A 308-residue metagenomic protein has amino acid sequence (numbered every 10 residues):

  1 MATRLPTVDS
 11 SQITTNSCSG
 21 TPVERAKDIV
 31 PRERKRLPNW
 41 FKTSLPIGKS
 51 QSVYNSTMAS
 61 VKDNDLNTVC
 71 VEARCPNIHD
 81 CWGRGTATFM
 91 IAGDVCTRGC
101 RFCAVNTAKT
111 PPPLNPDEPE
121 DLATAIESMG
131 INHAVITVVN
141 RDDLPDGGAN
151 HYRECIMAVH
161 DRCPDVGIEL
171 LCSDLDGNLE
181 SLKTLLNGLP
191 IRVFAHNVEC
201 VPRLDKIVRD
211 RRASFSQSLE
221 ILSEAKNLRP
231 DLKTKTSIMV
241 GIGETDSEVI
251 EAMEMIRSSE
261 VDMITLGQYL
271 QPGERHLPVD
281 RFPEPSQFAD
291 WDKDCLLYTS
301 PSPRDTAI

Functional and structural regions predicted by a protein language model:
M1-R98: Flexible, acidic/Gly-rich N-terminal and inter-domain linker regions that tether and position cofactor-handling modules
R84-F194, C200-L204, S214-D231, T236 (+5 more regions): Conserved Radical SAM active-site core
G243: Acidic-and-aromatic substrate-binding clefts and catalytic sites of carbohydrate-active enzymes
Q268, E274-H276: A glycine-biased, small/acidic residue-tolerant capping/turn segment at secondary-structure junctions
Y298-D305: Conserved small/polar residues in nucleotide/adenosyl-binding loops
